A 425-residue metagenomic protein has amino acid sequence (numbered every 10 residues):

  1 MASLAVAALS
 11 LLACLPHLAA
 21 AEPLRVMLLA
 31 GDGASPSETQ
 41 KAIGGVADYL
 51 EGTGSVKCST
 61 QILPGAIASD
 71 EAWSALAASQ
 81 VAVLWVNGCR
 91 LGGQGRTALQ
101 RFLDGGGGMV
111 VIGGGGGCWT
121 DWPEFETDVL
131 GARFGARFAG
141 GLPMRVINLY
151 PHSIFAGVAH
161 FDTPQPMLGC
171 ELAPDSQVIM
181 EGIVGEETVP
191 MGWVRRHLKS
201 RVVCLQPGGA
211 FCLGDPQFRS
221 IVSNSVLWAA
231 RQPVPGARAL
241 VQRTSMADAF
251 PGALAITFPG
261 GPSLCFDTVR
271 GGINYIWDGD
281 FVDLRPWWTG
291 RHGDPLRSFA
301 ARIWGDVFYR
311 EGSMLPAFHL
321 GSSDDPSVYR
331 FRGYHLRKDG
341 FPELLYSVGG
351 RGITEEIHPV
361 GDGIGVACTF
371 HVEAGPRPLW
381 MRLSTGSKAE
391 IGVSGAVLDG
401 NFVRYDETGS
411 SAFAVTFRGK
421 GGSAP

Functional and structural regions predicted by a protein language model:
A2-P16: Bacterial N-terminal signal peptides
E22-L24, A30, G52, E187 (+1 more regions): Extracellular ligand-binding/catalytic regions of CAZymes and related secreted enzymes and adhesion modules
R25-W119: Helical hinge/lid and interdomain linker segments adjacent to catalytic or ligand-binding clefts that mediate domain
I112-E186, G236-L240: An acidic, glycine-rich "communication" segment
L240-A367, W380, S384, G395-F402: Beta-strand-rich N-terminal accessory domains
V366-A374: Short, well-ordered beta-strand segments enriched in hydrophobic/aromatic residues
E373-E390: Acidic (Asp/Glu-rich), glycine- and aromatic
S387-S411: Solvent-exposed beta-strand/loop surfaces of large extracellular or lumenal domains
